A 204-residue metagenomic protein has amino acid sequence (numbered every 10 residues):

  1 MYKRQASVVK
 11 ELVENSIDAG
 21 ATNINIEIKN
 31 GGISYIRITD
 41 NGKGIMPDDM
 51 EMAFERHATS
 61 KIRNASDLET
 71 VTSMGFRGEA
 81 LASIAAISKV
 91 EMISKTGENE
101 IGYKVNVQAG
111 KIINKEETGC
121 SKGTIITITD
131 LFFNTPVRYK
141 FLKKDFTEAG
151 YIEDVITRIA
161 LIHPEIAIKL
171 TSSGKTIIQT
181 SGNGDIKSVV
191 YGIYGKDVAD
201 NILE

Functional and structural regions predicted by a protein language model:
K3-E204: N-terminal phosphate-binding caps/lids of nucleotide- and nucleic-acid-binding domains
